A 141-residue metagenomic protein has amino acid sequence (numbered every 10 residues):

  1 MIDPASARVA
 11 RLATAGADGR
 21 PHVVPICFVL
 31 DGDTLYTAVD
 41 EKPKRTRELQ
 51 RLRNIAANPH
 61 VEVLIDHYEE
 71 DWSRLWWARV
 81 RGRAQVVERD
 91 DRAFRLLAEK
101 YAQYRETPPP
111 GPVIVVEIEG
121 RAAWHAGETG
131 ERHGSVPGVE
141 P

Functional and structural regions predicted by a protein language model:
M1-R11, V136-P141: Extreme N-terminal tail/first-helix region
A5-A7, R20-P21, W77, T107-P109: Short solvent-exposed loop/turn micro-motifs enriched in small/polar/acidic residues
A7-K44, V63-D66: Short beta-strand segments
T46-L49: Structural motif corresponding to alpha-helix initiation and N-cap regions
Y68-P141: Charged, gly/pro-rich active-site loop segments
